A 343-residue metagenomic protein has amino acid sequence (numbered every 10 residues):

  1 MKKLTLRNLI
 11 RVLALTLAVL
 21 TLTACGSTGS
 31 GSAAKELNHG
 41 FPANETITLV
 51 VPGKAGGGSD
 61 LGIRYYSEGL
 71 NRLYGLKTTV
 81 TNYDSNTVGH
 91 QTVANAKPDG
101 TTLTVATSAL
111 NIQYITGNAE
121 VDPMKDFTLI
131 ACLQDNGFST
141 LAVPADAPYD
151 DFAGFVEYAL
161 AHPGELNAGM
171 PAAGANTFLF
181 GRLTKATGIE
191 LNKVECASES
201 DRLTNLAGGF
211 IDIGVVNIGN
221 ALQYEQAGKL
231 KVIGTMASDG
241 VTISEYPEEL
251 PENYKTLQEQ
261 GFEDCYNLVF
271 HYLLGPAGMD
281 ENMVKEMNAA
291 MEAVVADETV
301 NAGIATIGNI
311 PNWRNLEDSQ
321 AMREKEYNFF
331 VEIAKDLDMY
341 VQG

Functional and structural regions predicted by a protein language model:
K2-L13: Bacterial N-terminal signal peptides that target proteins for export
L20-A24: C-terminal motif of bacterial Sec signal peptides marking the signal peptidase cleavage site
G26-D126, N176, I189-D212, P311-R314 (+1 more regions): N-terminal (or domain-start) structured segment
A43, L70, N95-T101, I115-D201 (+2 more regions): Hinge/capping helix and adjacent helix->loop/strand transition within the periplasmic-binding protein
A43-T46, K185, E281-G343: An extracytoplasmic/periplasmic, membrane-proximal ligand-sensing/linker region
T107-S108, A145, N217-G219, M236-A237 (+1 more regions): Short secondary-structure boundary segments
E165, M170-A172, N176-P251: Ligand-binding pocket segment of bilobal, Venus flytrap-like solute-binding proteins
E225-A296: C-terminal lobe and pocket-closing loops of periplasmic/extracytoplasmic Venus-flytrap solute-binding proteins
